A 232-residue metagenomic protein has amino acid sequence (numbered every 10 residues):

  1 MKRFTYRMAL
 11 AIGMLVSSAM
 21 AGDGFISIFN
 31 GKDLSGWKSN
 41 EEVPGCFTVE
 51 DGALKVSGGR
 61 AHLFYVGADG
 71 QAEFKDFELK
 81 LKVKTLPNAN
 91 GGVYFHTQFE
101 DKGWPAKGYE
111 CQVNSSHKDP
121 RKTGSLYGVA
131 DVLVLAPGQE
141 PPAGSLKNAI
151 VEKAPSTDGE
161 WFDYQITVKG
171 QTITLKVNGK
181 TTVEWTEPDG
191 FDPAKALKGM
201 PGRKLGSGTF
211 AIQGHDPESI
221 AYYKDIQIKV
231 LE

Functional and structural regions predicted by a protein language model:
M1-A9: Bacterial N-terminal signal peptides that target proteins for export
A9-S18: Bacterial N-terminal signal peptides
A21-E232: Carbohydrate-interacting regions of secretory-pathway proteins
